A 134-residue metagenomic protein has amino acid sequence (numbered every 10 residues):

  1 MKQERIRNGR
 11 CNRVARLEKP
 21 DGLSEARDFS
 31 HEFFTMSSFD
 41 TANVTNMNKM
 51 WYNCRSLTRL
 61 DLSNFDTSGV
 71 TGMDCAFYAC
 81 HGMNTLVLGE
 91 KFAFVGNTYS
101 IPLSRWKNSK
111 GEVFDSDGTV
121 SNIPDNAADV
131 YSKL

Functional and structural regions predicted by a protein language model:
M1-R27, H31-T45, R55-V70, H81-F94: Structural signature of tandem-repeat unit edges
V70-L134: Leucine-rich solenoid repeat scaffolds
